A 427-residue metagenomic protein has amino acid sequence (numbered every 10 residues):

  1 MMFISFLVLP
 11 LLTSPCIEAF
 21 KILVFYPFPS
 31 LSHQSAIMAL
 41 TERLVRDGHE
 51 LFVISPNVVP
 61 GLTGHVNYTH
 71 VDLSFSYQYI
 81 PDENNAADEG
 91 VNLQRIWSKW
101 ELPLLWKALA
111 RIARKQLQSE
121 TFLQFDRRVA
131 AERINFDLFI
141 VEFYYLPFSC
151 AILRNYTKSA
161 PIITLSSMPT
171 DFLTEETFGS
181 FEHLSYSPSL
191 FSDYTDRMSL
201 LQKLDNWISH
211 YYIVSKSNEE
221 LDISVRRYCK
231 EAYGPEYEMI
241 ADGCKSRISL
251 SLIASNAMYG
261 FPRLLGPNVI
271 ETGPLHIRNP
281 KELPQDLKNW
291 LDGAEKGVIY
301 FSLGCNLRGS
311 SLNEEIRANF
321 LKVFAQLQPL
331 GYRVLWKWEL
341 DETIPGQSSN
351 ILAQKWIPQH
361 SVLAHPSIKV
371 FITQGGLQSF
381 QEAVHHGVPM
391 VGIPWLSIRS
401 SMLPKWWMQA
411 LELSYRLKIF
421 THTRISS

Functional and structural regions predicted by a protein language model:
M1-A19, W406: Cleavable N-terminal signal peptides of Sec/SRP-targeted secreted and luminal proteins
L12-L93, A130-F136, R154-K158, L264 (+5 more regions): Signal-peptide-cleavage-adjacent N-terminal segments of secreted and extracellular proteins
A36, F261-G346, I357: Conserved catalytic-core segment of nucleotide-activated headgroup transferases in glycan assembly
L40, A108-M198, A257-Y259: Conserved nucleotide-sugar donor-interacting segment of glycosyltransferase catalytic cores, predominantly GT-B
H70-N135, T195, D205: Phosphate/nucleotide-donor binding subsite
V141, N350, K355-W406: A donor-sugar binding/catalytic signature common to diverse glycosyltransferases and related nucleotide-sugar
A160-G266: Active-site-proximal region of nucleotide-activated glycan assembly enzymes, centered on histidine/acidic-rich loops
S397-S427: Change "using UDP/GDP/dTDP sugars" to "using nucleotide sugars
